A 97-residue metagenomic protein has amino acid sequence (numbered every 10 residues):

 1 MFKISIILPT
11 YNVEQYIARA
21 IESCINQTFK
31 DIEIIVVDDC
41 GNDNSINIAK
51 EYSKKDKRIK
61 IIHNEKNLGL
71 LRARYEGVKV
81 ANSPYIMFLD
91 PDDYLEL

Functional and structural regions predicted by a protein language model:
M1-L97: Nucleotide-sugar donor-binding/catalytic module of glycosyltransferases that assemble extracellular/cell-envelope
